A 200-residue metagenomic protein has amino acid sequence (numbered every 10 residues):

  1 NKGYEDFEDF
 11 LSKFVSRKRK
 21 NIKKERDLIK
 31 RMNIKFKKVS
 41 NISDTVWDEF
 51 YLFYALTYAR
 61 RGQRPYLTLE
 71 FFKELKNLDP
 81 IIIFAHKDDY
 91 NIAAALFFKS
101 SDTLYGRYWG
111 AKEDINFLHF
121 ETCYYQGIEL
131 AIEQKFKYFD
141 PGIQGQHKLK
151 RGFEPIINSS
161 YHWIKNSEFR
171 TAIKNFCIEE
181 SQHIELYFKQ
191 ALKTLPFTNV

Functional and structural regions predicted by a protein language model:
N1-N116, H162-W163, I178, T194-V200: A conserved beta-strand-loop-helix scaffold within acyl/acetyltransferase catalytic domains
K20-I22, L69, Y90, Y125-G127 (+3 more regions): Residue-level detector of functional hotspots within protein domains
S101-S167, K174: Acyl-donor binding region in acyl/amide transferases
T171-V200: C-terminal domain-closing interface element
